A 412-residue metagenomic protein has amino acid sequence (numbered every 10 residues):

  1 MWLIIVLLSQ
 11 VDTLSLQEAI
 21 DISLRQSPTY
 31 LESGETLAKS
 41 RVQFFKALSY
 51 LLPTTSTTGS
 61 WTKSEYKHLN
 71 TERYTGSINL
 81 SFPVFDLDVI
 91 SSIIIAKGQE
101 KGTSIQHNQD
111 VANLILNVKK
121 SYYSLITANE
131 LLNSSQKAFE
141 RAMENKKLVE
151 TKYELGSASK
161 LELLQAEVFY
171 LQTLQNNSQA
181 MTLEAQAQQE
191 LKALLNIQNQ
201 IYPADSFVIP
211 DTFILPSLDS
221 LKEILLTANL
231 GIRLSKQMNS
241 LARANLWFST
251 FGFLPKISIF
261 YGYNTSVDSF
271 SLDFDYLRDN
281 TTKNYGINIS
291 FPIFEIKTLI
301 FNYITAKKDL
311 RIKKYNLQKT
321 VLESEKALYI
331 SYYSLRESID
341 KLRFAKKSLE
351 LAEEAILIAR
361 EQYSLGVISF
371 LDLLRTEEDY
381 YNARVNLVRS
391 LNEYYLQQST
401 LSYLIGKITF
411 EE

Functional and structural regions predicted by a protein language model:
I5-S56, Q198-S240, P292-I293, V321 (+2 more regions): Bacterial Sec-pathway N-terminal export signals of envelope proteins
L14, N113-L226, S331-S334, S338 (+2 more regions): Periplasmic alpha-helical coiled-coil/stalk elements that build and connect Gram-negative outer-membrane
D21-L31, A38-P53, I78-I95, I105-A112 (+6 more regions): A glycine-/polar-enriched beta->alpha junction
E32-A47, D110, L114-S135, T151 (+4 more regions): Amphipathic alpha-helical coiled-coil segments
T58-V84, S91-S92, D205-L215, W247 (+3 more regions): Small/polar, glycine/serine/threonine/aspartate-rich low-complexity segments that form flexible
K97, K160-F169, I304, F370-E378: Short, charged, amphipathic alpha-helical segments
A180, L230, K313, S390: Metallo-beta-lactamase
L221-S266: Acidic, glycine-rich loop-and-beta core segments that form the ion-binding/anion-interacting portion of active sites
